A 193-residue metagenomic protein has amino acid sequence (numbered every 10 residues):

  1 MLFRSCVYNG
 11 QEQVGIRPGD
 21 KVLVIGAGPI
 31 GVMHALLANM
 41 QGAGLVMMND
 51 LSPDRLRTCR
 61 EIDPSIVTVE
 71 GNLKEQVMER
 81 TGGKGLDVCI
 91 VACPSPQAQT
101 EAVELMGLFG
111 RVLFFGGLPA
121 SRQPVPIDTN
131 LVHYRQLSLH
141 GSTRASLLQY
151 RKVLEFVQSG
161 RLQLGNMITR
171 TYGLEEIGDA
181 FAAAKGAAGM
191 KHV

Functional and structural regions predicted by a protein language model:
F3-G71: Mid-domain Rossmann-like dinucleotide-binding core that forms the NAD(H)/NADP(H) cofactor-binding site
G15-I16, T81, C93, M106-G107: A generic alpha-to-beta junction signature in SAM-dependent methyltransferases
D50, G83, L113, S121 (+3 more regions): C-terminal capping/lid region of NAD(P)-dependent oxidoreductase domains
S65-L73, T169-E176: Short acidic-hydrophobic, aromatic-tinged amphipathic segments that line or gate anion-handling sites
L73-G83: Short amphipathic alpha-helix with an adjacent loop that forms part of the alpha/beta core around
K84-I90, G110-R111: Short SAM/SAH-binding signature in class I
P96-S159: Glycine-rich phosphate-binding loop and adjacent beta-alpha segment of Rossmann(oid) nucleotide-cofactor-binding
H140-T143, E155-G178: Glycine- and charged-residue-rich phosphate/anionic-cofactor binding loop of Rossmann-like
